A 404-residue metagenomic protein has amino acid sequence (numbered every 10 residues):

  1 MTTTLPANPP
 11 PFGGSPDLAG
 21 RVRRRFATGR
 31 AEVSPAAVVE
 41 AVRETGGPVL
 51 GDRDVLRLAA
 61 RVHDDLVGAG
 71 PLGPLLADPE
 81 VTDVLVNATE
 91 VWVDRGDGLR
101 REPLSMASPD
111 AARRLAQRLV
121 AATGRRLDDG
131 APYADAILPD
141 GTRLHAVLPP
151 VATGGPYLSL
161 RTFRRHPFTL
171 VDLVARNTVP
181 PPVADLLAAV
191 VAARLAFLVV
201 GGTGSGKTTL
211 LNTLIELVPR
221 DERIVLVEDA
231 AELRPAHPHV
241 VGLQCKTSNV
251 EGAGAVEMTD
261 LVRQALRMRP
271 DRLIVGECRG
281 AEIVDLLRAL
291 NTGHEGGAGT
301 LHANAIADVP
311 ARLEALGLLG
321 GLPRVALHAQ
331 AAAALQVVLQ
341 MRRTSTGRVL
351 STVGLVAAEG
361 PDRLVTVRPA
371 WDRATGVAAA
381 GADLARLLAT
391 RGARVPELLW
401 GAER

Functional and structural regions predicted by a protein language model:
M1-L127: N-terminal accessory targeting/assembly segments
D78, W92-A193: P-loop NTP-binding catalytic core
R164-A175, N212, E216-R263, V309-L313: P-loop NTPase switch/communication element
V190, G202-T203: P-loop (Walker A) phosphate-binding loop of NTP-binding proteins
V199: Hydrophobic anchor at the beta1->P-loop junction of P-loop NTPases
K207: Conserved lysine of the Walker
E228, P235, A265-Q340, S345 (+1 more regions): Conserved P-loop NTPase nucleotide-binding/switch module
G347-R404: NTP-binding/hydrolysis catalytic cores, primarily Walker-type P-loop NTPases
